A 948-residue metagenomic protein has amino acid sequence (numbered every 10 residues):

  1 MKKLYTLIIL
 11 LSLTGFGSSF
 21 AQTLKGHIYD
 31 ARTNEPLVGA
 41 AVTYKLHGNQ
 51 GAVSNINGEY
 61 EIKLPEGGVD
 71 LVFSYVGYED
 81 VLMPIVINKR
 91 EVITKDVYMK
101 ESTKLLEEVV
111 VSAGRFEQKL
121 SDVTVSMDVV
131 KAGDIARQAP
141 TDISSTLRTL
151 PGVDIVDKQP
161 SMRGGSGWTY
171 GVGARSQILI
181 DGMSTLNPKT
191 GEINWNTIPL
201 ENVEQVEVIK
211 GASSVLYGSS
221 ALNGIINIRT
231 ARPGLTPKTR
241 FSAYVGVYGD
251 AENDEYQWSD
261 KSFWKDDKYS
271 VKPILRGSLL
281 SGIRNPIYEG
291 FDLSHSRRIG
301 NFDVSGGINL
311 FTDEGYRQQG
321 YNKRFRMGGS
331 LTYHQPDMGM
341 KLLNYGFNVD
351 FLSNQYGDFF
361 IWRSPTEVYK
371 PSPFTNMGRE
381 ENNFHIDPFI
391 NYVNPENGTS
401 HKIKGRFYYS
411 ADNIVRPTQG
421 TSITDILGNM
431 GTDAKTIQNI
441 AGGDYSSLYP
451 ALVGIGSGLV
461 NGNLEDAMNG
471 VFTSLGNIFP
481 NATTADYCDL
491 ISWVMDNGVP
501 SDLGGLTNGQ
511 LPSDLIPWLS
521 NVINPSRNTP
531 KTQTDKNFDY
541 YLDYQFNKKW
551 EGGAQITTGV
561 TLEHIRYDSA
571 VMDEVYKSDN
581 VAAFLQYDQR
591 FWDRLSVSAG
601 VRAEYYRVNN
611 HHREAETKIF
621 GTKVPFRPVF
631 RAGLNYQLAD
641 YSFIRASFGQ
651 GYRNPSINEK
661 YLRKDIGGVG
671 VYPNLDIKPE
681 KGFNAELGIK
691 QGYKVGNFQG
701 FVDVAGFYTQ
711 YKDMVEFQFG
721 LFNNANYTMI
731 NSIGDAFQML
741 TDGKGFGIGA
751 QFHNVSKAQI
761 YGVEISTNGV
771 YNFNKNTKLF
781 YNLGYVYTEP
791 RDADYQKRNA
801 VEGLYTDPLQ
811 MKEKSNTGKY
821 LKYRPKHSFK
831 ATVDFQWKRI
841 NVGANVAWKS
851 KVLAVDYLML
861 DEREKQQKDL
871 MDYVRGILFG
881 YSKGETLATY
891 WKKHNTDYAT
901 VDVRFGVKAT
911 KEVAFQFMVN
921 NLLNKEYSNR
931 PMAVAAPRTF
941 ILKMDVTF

Functional and structural regions predicted by a protein language model:
Y29-T33, A40-K45, S74-E79, N88 (+1 more regions): Short, acidic, small-residue-rich periplasmic hinge/interaction motif at the N-terminus of Gram-negative outer-membrane
E61, M127, S144-M183, N187: Extracytoplasmic beta-strand/coil segments of soluble accessory domains associated with Gram-negative outer-membrane
E61-K63, M183-K210, A231: Short acidic/polar hinge/loop motifs at secondary-structure boundaries that mediate gating or recognition
F291-S330, Y356-R363, K404, D412-P417 (+6 more regions): Surface-exposed extracellular loop regions of Gram-negative outer-membrane beta-barrel proteins
D313-G328, T332-V393, N397, F407-L427 (+3 more regions): Flexible loop and strand-edge segments within Gram-negative outer membrane beta-barrel domains
K402-R406, S410-R416, Q637, F643-S647 (+4 more regions): Membrane-embedded beta-barrel scaffold of Gram-negative outer-membrane proteins
K549-T557, T561-I565, S569-T709, T910: Structural signature of Gram-negative outer-membrane beta-barrels, strongest in the C-terminal barrel of TonB-dependent
F701, F707-Q710, M729-L858: Gram-negative outer-membrane beta-barrel transporters
